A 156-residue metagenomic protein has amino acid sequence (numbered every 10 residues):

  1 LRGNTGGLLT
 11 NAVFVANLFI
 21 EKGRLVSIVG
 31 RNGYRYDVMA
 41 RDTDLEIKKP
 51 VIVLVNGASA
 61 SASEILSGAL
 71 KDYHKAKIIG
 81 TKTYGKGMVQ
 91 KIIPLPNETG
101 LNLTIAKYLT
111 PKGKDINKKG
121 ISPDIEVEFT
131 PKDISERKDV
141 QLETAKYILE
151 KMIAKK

Functional and structural regions predicted by a protein language model:
L1-A12, I28, Y36-V38, V127-K156: C-terminal recognition in membrane/secretory proteostasis and scaffolding
L1-R2, I28, L54-N56, I79-T81 (+1 more regions): Generic beta-strand/beta-sheet core signal
T5-S61, M88-P94, L109: Gly/Ser/Thr-rich loop/hinge elements
N17-R24, S59-A60, K71-K75, Y147-A154: Sec-exported extracytoplasmic/periplasmic mature domains
F19, V51, L70, G113 (+1 more regions): Terminal peptide-recognition signature
Y73-K86: Short, well-structured beta-strand/strand-turn elements
Q90-I93, L101-F129: Conserved P-loop NTPase
